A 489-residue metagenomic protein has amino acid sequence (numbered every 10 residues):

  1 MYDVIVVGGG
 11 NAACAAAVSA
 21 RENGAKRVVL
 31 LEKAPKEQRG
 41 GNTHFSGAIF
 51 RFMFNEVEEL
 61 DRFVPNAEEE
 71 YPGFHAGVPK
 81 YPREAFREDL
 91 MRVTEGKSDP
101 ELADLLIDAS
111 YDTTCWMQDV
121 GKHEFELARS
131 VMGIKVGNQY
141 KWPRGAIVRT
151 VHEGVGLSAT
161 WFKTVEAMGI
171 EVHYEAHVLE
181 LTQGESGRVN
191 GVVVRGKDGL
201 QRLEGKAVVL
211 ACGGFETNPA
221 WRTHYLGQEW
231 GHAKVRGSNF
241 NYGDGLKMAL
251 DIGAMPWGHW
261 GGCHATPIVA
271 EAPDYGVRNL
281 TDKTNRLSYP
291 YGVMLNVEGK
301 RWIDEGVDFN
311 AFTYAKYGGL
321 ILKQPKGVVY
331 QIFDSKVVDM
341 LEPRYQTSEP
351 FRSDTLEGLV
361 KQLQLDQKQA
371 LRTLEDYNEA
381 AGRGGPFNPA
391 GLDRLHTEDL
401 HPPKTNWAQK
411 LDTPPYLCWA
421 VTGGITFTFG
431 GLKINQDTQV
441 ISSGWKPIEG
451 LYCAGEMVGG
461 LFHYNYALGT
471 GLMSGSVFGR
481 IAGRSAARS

Functional and structural regions predicted by a protein language model:
M1-A12, V29: Beta1/beta-strand and adjacent pyrophosphate-binding region of the FAD-binding site in flavoprotein oxidoreductases
E22-T43: Glycine-rich FAD pyrophosphate-binding loop
H44-Y81: N-terminal glycine-rich dinucleotide-binding loop that anchors FAD/FMN and/or NAD(P) in oxidoreductases
E70-N138, T355-D376: Rossmann-like flavin
E95-L200, N218-W221, P267-E271, A381-K410: Conserved redox-cofactor binding core of oxidoreductases
E180, L371-N465: A glycine-rich dinucleotide-binding beta-alpha-beta segment and adjacent secondary-structure elements that constitute
G196, L203-A272, G469-L472, F478-I481: Glycine-rich loop(s) and the adjacent beta-strand/alpha-helix scaffold that form part
Y242, L246-Q369: An anion/pyrophosphate-binding glycine-rich loop and adjacent beta-alpha core in soluble alpha-beta enzymes
